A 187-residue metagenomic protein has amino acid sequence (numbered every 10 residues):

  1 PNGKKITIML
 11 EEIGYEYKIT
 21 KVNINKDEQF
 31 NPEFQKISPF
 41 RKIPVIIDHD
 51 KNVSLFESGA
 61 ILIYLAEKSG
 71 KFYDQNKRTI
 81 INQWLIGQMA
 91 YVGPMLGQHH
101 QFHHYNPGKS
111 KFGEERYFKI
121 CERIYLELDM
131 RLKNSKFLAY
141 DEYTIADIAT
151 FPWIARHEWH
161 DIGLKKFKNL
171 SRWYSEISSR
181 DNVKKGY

Functional and structural regions predicted by a protein language model:
P1-E115, D129: GST-like domain detector, emphasizing the conserved glutathione-binding G-site in the N-terminal thioredoxin-like
Y91-N182, G186: GST-like fold's C-terminal all-alpha helical module
